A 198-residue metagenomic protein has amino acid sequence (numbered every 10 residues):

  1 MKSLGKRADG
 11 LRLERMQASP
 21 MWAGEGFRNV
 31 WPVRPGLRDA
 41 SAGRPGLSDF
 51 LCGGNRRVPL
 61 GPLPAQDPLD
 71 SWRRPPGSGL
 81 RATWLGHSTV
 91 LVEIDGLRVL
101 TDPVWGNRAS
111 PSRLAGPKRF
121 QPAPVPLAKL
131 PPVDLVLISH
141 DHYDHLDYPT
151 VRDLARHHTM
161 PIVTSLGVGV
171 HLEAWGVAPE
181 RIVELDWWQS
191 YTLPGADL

Functional and structural regions predicted by a protein language model:
M1-K129: Metallo-beta-lactamase
S19, L114-V163: Active-site metal-binding motif and surrounding structural segment of the metallo-beta-lactamase
R56-G77, T164-L198: Metallo-beta-lactamase
R81-T83, M160-S165: Short, hydrophobic beta-strand segments that form beta-sheet elements in well-ordered domains
V92, D102, H140, I162 (+2 more regions): Divalent metal-coordination and catalytic microenvironments
L97-V99, L135, L198: Structural motif
S110-P111, D147-P149, L172-A174: Short glycine-/acidic-enriched loop or helix-start segments at secondary-structure transitions that form or flank
